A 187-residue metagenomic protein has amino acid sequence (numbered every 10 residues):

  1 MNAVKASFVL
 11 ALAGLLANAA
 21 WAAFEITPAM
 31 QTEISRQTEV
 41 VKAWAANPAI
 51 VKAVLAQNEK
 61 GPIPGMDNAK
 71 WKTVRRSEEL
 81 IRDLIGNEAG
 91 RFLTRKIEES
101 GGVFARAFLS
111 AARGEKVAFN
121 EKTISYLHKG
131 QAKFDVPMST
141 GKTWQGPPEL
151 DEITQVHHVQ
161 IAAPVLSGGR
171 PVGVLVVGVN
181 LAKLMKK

Functional and structural regions predicted by a protein language model:
M1-V9: Bacterial N-terminal signal peptides that target proteins for export
L16-A22: Sec/Tat signal peptide C-region and signal peptidase I cleavage site
A22-S77, G102-V103, K183: Juxtamembrane extracytoplasmic/periplasmic/luminal helical "stalk" adjacent to the first N-terminal
E78-T94, E121-E149: Extracytoplasmic/periplasmic sensor domains and loops in membrane signaling proteins
R106-A112: Short hydrophobic alpha-helical segments used for membrane anchoring or interfacial signaling
E115-N120: Amphipathic coiled-coil signal-relay and dimerization helices
P137-S167: Membrane-proximal, non-catalytic sensory/regulatory domains of signal-transducing membrane proteins
V156-K187: Conserved beta-strands of PAS-like sensory domains
